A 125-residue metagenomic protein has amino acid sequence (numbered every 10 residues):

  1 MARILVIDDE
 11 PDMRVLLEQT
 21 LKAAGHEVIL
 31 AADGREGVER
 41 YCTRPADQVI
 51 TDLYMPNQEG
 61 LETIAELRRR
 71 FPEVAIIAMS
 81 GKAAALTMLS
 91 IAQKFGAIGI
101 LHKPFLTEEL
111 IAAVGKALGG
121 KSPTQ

Functional and structural regions predicted by a protein language model:
R14, P56-N57, A84: The feature encodes the CheY-like receiver
V15-A23: Charged docking surfaces used in two-component/phosphorelay signaling
G25-A32, R40: Short hydrophobic/Thr-rich beta-strand motif most characteristic of the beta2 strand and flanking loop of CheY-like
D33-E36, E59-E62: Acidic catalytic/metal-coordinating carboxylates
D52: Active-site residues of response regulator receiver
E62, A83-L101, A112: Alpha4 helix (beta4-alpha4-beta5 surface) of REC/receiver domains from two-component response regulators
M79-S80: Hydrophobic/aromatic residues positioned on beta-strands within the core alpha/beta folds
F105-G115: C-terminal output helix
